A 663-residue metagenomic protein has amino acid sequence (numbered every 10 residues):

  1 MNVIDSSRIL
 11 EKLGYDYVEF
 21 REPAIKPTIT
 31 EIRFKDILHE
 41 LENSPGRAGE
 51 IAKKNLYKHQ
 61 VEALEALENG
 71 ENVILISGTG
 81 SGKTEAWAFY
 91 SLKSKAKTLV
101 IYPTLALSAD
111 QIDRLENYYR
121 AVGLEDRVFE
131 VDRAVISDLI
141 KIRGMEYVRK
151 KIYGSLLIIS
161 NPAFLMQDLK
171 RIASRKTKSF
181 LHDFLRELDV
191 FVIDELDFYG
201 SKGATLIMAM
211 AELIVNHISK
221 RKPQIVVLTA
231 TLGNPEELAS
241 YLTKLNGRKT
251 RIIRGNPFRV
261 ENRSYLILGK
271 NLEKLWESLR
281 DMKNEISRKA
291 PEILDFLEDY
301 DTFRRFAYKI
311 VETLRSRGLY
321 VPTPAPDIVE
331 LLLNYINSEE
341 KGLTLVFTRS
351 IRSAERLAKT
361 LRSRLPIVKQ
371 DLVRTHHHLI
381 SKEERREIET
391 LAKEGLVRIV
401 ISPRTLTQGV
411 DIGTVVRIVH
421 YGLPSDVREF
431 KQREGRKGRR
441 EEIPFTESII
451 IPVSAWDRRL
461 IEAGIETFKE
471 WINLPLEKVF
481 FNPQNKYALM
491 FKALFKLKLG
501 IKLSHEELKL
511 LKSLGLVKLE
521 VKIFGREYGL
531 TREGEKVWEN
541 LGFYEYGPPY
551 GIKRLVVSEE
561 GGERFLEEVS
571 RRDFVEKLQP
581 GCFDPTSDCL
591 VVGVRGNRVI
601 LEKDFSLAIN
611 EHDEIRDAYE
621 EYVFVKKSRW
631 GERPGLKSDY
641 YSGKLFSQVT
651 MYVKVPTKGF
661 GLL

Functional and structural regions predicted by a protein language model:
M1-V73, N262, M282-E285, P291-L294: Helicase-associated low-complexity/disordered flanking segments
G70-Y90: Walker A/P-loop
T84-A86, A96-R120, D132-V135, A163-D168 (+2 more regions): Conserved Walker A/P-loop ATP-binding site and its immediately adjacent core in helicase/helicase-like ATPase domains
L139-Y147, V373-R404: Conserved helicase ATPase core of P-loop NTP-dependent helicases/translocases
I158, P162-R221: SF2 helicase catalytic motif II
Q224-L345, S454-A455, A493-L494, K498: Conserved interdomain linker/interface between the two RecA-like ATPase lobes of SF2 helicase motors
D426-V479: Conserved segment of the helicase C-terminal RecA-like domain
K486-H612: C-terminal accessory/connector segments of nucleic-acid motor ATPases
